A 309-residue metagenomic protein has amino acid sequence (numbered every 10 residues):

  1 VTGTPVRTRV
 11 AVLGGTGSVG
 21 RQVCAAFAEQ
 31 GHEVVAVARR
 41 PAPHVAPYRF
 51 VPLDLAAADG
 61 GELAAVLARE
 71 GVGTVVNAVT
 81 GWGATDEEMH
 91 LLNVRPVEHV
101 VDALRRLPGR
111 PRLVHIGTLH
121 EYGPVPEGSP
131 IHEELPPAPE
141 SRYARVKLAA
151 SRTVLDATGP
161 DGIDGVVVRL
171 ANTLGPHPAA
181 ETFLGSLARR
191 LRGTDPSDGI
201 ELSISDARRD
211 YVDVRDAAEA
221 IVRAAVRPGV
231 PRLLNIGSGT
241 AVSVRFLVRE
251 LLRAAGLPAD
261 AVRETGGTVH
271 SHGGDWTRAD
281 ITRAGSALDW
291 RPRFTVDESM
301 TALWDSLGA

Functional and structural regions predicted by a protein language model:
V10-Q30: N-terminal Rossmann NAD(P)H-binding glycine-rich loop of SDR-like oxidoreductase domains
V37-A42: N-terminal Rossmann-fold cofactor-binding loop
L55-V94: NAD(P)H-binding glycine-rich loop region in Rossmannoid oxidoreductase-like domains and their noncatalytic homologs
V79, V114-T118, E140, R169-A171 (+2 more regions): Active-site beta-alpha turn of Rossmann-fold NAD(P)-dependent dehydrogenases/reductases
H90-V94, S129, L135, E140-L148 (+3 more regions): Short-chain dehydrogenase/reductase
E98-R142: Conserved Rossmann-fold NAD(P)-dependent oxidoreductase catalytic core, especially the SDR/UDP-sugar
E127, L155-R209, V214-R215, L251: NAD(P)-dependent short-chain dehydrogenase/reductase
T194-A309: C-terminal substrate-binding subdomain of Rossmann-fold SDR/epimerase-dehydratase oxidoreductases
